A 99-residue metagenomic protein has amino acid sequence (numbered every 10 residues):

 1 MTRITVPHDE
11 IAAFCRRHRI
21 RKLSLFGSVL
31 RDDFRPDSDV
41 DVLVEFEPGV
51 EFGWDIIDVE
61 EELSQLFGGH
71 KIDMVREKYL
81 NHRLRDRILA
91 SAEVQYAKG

Functional and structural regions predicted by a protein language model:
M1-K22, L30-P36, E47-G99: Catalytic core of pol beta-like nucleotidyltransferases
L25: Conserved histidines in hydrophobic membrane contexts and catalytic metal-binding motifs
S38-V40: Change "...and in nucleic-acid phosphodiester-cleaving endonucleases..." to "...and in nucleic-acid processing enzymes
L43-E45: Short hydrophobic/aromatic beta-strand micro-patches that form the beta-sheet surface supporting nucleotide- or nucleic
